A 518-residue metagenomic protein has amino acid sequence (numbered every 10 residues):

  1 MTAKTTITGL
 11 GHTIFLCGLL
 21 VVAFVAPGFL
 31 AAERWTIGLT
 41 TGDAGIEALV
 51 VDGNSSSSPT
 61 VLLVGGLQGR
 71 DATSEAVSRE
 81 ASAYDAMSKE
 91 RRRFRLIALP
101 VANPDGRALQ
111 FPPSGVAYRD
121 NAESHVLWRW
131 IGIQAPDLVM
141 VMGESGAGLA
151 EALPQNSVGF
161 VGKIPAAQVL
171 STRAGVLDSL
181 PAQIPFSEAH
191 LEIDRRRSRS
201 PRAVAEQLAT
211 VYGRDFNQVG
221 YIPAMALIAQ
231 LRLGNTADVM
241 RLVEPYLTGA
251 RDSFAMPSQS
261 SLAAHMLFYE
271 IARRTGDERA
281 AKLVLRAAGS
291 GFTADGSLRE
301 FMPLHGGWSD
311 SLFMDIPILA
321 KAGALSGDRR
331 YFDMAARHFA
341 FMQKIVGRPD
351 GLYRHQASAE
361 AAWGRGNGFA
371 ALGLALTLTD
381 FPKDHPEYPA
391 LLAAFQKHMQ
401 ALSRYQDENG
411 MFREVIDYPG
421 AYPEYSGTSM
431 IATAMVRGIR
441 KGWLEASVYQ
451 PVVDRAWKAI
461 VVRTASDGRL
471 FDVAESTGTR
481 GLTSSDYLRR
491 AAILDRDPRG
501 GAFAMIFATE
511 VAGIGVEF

Functional and structural regions predicted by a protein language model:
A3-F15: Bacterial N-terminal signal peptides that target proteins for export
I14-V25: Bacterial N-terminal signal peptides
P27-E47: Short glycine- and acidic-rich boundary segments immediately preceding or forming the N-terminal edge of structured
G38-T41, V51, S57-P165: Active-site/substrate-binding loop(s) of hydrolase catalytic cores
G148-A189: Active-site-adjacent mobile loop/cap segments within catalytic or ligand-binding domains
E192-A205, T210-A224, L231-G249, S253-A287 (+3 more regions): CBM-like carbohydrate-recognition segments
R199, S309-M314, A320-V415, A421-A432 (+3 more regions): Extended ligand-binding clefts on enzyme/binding-domain cores
M240, G249-A362: Extended ligand-binding groove/face enriched in aromatic
